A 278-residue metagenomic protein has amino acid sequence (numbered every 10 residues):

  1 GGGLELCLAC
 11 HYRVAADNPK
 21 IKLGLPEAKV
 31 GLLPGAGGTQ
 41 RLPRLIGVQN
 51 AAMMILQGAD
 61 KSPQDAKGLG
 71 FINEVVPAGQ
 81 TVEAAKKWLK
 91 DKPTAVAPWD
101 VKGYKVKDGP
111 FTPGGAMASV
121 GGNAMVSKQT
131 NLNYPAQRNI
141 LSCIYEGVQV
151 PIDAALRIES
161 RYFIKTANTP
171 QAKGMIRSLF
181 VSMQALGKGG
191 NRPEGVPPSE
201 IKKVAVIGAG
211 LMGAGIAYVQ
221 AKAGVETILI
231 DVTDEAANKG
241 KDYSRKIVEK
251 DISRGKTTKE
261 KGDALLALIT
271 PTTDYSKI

Functional and structural regions predicted by a protein language model:
G1-V30, P34, G208-I216: Glycine-rich beta-to-alpha active-site loop
E5-V14, Q49-Y162, F180-V181, A185-P197 (+1 more regions): Amphipathic alpha-helical segments at domain termini/boundaries
T39-Q49: Hydrophobic, secondary-structure "cap" segments at the distal end of domains
L45, Q57, W88, C143 (+6 more regions): Generic, well-ordered alpha-helical scaffold segments in large soluble proteins
G47, P77-A78, T233, T258: Helix-capping/helix-break motifs at membrane-protein junctions, especially on the cytosolic side just before or after
K188-I247, T270: NAD(P)+-binding Rossmann beta1-loop-alpha1 motif at the extreme N-terminus of oxidoreductases
D234-I278: Conserved N-terminal Rossmann-fold NAD(P) cofactor-binding segment
